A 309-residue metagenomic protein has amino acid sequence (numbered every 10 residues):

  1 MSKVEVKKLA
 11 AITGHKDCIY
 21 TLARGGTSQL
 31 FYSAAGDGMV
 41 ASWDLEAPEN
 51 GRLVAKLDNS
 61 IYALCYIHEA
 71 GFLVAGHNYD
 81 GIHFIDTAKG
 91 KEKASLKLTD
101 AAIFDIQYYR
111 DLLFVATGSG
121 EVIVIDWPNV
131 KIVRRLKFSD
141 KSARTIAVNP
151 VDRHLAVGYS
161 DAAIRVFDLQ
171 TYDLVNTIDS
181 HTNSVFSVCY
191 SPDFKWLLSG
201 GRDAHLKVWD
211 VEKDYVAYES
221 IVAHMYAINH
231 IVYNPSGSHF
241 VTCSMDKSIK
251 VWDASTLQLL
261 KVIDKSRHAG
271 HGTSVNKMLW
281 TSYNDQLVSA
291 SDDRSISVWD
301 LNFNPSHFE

Functional and structural regions predicted by a protein language model:
I12-I19, A55-I61, L96-I103, L136-A143 (+3 more regions): WD40/WD-repeat beta-propeller blade N-cap
G26-T27, H68-E69, Y108-R110, P150-V151 (+3 more regions): Residue-level detector of Asp-centered blade-edge/turn motifs that repeat once per structural unit in beta-propeller
A34-D37, G76-Y79, A116-S119, G158-D161 (+3 more regions): Conserved strand-to-loop turn within each blade of WD40 beta-propeller repeats
V40-W43, H83-I85, I125, I164-F167 (+3 more regions): WD40-repeat beta-propellers
L45-P48, T87-G90, W127-V130, L169-Y172 (+3 more regions): Short loop/turn segments that connect beta-strands within beta-propeller blades
S274-E309: Blade-level signature of beta-propeller repeat domains, shared across WD40, Kelch, NHL, RCC1 and BNR/Asp-box propellers
